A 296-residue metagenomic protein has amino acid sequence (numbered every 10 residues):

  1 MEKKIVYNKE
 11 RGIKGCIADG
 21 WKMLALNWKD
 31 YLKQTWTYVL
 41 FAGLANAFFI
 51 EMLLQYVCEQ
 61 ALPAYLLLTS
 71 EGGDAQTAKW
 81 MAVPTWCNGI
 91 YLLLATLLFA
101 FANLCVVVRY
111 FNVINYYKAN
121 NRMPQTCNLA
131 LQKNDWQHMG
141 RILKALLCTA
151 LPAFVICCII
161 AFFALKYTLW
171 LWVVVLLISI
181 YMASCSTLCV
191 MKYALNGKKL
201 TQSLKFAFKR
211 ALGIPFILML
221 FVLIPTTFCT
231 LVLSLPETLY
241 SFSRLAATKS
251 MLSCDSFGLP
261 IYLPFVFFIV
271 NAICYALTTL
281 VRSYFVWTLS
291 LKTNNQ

Functional and structural regions predicted by a protein language model:
M1-E2, G12-I13, I17, W21 (+9 more regions): Generic alpha-helix detector with strongest preference for long hydrophobic helices that associate with membranes
E2-N8, Y56-T77, V107-M123, I178-L200 (+2 more regions): Juxtamembrane transition segments at transmembrane-helix termini in multipass membrane proteins
K4, E10-L44, L129-V155, Y181-C229: Interfacial aromatic "cap" segments that immediately flank transmembrane helices in multipass membrane proteins
N8-C87: N-terminal entry module detector
L32-V57, C87-N103, K144-A183, I217-R244 (+1 more regions): Hydrophobic alpha-helical transmembrane segments in multi-pass membrane proteins
Y65-T77, F111-S179: Transmembrane alpha-helical insertion/packing segments
W80-G89, T96-Y116: Selected alpha-helical membrane-embedding segments in polytopic membrane proteins
